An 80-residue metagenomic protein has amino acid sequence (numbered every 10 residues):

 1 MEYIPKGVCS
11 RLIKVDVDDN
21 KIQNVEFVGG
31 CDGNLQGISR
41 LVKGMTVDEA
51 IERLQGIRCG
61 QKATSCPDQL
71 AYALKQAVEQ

Functional and structural regions predicted by a protein language model:
I4-L12, K21-Q80: Active-site- and interface-proximal helix/loop "cap" or "latch" segments in soluble metabolic and energy-transducing
